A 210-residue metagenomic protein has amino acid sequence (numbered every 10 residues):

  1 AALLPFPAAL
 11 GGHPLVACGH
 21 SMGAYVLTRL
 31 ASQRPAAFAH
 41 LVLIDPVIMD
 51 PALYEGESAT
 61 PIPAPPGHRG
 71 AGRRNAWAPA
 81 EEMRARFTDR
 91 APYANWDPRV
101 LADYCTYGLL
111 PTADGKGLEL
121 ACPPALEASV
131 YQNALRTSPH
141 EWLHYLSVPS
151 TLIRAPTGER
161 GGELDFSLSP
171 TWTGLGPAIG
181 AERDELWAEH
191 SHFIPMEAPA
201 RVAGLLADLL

Functional and structural regions predicted by a protein language model:
A1-L15: Conserved acidic catalytic loop of the alpha/beta-hydrolase fold
A1-L4, R84, P199-A207: Short, amphipathic alpha-helical "lid/cap" segments that border enzyme active or binding sites
F6, L30, R34, L205-L209: Hydrophobic residues on the short alpha-helix immediately C-terminal to a glycine-rich phosphate/catalytic loop
G12-E57: Conserved hydrolase catalytic core segment
M49, R160, F193: Active-site loop signature of alpha/beta-hydrolase-fold enzymes
P51-L118, C122, L126-T137: Helix-rich cap/lid subdomain of alpha/beta-hydrolase
R99, L109-A178, R183-L186: Conserved serine/cysteine hydrolase catalytic core
W187-P199, A203: Catalytic histidine-centered segment of alpha/beta-hydrolase-like enzymes
